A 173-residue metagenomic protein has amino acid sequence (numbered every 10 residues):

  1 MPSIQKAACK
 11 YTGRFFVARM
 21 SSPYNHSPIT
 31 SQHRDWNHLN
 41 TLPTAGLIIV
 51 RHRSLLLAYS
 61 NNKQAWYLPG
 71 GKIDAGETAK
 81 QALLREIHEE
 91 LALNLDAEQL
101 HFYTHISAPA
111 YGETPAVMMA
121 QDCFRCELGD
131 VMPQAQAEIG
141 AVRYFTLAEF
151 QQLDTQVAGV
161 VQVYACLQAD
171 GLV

Functional and structural regions predicted by a protein language model:
I4-A18: Positively charged N-terminal leader segments that act as targeting/secretion signals
M20-G46: Acidic, metal-coordinating catalytic segment for phosphate/diphosphate chemistry, firing primarily on the Nudix
L42, T104-M132: Active-site-adjacent beta-strand/loop module that shapes the phosphate/pyrophosphate-binding cleft
P43-A45, R53, A120-D122, G140: Change "...and in nucleic-acid phosphodiester-cleaving endonucleases..." to "...and in nucleic-acid processing enzymes
I49, C123-E127, Y144-T146: Short, well-ordered beta-strand micro-motif
V50-E90, N94: Conserved Nudix-box catalytic region and its N-terminal flanking loop in Nudix hydrolases and closely related
N61-A65, A137-V173: Nudix hydrolase/Nudix homology domain
N94-T104: A short coil-to-beta-strand element that immediately follows conserved catalytic motifs
